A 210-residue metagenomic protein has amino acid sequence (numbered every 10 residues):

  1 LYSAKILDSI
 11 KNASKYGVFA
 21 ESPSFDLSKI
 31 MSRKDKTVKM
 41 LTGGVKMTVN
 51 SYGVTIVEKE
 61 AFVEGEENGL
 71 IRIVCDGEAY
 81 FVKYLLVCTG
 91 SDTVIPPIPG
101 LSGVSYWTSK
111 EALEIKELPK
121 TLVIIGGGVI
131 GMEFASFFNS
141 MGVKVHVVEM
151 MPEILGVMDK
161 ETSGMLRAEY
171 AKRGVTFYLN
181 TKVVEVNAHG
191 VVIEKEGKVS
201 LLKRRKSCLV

Functional and structural regions predicted by a protein language model:
L1-L118, M151-L155, E161-T162, E169-A171 (+2 more regions): Glycine-rich flavin
V54, V143, V175: Short phosphate-binding/catalytic loops that engage adenosine nucleotides
L85, R205-L209: AMP-binding/adenylate-forming core of the ANL superfamily
I125-G128: Glycine-rich Rossmann-fold phosphate-binding loop(s) that bind the pyrophosphate of adenine dinucleotide cofactors
G131-M132: N-terminal Rossmann-fold NAD(P) dinucleotide-binding loop
A135-S140: Gly/Ala-rich phosphate-binding loop of Rossmann-like dinucleotide-binding domains, activating on the conserved
M141-I154: Glycine-rich FAD pyrophosphate-binding loop
